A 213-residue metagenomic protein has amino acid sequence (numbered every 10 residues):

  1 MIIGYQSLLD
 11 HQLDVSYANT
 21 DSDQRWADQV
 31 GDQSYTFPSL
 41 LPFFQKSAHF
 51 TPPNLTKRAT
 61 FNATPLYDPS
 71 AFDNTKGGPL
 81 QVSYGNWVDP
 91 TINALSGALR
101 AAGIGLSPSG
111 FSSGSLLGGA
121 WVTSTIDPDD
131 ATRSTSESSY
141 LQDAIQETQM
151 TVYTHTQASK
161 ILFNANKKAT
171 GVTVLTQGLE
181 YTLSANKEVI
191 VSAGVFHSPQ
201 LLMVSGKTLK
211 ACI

Functional and structural regions predicted by a protein language model:
M1-I213: Structural core of flavin- and non-heme-iron oxidoreductases, emphasizing the beta-strand/alpha-helix scaffold
